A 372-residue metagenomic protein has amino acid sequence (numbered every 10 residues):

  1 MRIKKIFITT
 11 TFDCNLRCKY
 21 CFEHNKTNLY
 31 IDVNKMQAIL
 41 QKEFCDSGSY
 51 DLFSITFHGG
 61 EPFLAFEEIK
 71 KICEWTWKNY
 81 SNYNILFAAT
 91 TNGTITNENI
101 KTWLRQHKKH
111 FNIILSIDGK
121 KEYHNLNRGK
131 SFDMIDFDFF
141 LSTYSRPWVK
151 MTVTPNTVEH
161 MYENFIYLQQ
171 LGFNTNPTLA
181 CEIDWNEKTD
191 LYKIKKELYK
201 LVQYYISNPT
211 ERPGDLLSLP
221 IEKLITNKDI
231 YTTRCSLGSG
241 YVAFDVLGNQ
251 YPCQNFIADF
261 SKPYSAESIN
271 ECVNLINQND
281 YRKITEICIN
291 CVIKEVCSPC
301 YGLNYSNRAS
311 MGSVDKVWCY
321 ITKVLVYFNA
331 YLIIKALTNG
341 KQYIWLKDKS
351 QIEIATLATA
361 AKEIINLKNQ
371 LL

Functional and structural regions predicted by a protein language model:
R2-N34: Canonical Radical SAM [4Fe-4S] cluster-binding loop centered on the CxxxCxxC motif and its immediate flanking residues
I6, Q37-T56, A65-N186: Radical SAM/AdoMet-radical enzyme domain recognition
F7-T10, C14, I284-I287, I293 (+1 more regions): Short metal-coordination and nucleic-acid-contact micro-motifs, chiefly zinc-binding Cys/His arrays
R17, C21-H24, F256, K294 (+2 more regions): Cys/His-rich metal-chelating microdomains
M161-Y167, G172-K228: Long, K/E/R/D-enriched contiguous segments that form extended
K196-T226, Q250, Q254-P299, K335: C-terminal accessory region of radical SAM enzymes
C235-G238: Short, small/polar residue-rich loop motifs at catalytic or cofactor-binding pockets
N290-L372: Radical SAM enzyme core and accessory elements
